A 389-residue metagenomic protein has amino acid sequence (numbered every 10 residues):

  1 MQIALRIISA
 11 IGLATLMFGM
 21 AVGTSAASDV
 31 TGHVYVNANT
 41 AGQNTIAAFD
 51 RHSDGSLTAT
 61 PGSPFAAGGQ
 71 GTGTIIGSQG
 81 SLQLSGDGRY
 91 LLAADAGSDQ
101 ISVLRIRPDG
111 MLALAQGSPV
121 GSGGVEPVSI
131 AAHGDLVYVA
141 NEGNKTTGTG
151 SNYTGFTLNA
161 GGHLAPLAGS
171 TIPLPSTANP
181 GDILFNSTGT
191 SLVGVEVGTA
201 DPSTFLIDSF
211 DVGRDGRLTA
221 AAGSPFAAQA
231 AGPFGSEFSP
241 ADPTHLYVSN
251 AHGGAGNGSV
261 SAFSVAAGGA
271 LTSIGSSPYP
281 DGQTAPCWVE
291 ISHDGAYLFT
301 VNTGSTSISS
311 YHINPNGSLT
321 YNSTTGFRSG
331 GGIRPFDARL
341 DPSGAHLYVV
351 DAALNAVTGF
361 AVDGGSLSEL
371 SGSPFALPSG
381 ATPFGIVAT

Functional and structural regions predicted by a protein language model:
M1-I11: Bacterial N-terminal signal peptides that target proteins for export
S9-M20: Bacterial N-terminal signal peptides
F18-G32, N39-T40, G364: C-terminal region of N-terminal signal peptides and the immediate post-cleavage residues of exported proteins
S28-D29, A67-G86, G121-G134, P173-S191 (+5 more regions): Beta-rich, blade/repeat-based domains predominating in secreted/periplasmic proteins but also intracellular
Y35, S81-Q83, L91-A94, S102 (+2 more regions): Short, conserved beta-strand segments within well-ordered enzyme catalytic domains that often line or immediately flank
N37-N39, A47-H52, T60-G62, A94 (+19 more regions): A structural feature that tracks compact, well-ordered secondary-structure segments with a strong bias toward
A41-H52, S56-D99: N-terminal carbohydrate-binding/catalytic regions of secreted carbohydrate-active enzymes
L114-H133, Y138-N144, G150: Extracytoplasmic mature domains of secreted/periplasmic and thylakoid-lumen proteins
